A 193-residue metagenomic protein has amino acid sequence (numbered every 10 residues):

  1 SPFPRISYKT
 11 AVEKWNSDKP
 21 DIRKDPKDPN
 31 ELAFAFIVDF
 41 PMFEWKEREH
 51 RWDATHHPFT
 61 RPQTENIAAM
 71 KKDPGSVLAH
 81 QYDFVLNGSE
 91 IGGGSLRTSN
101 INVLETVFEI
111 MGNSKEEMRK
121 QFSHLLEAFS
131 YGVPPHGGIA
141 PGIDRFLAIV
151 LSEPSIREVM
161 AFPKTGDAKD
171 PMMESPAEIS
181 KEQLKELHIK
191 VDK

Functional and structural regions predicted by a protein language model:
S1-K193: Structured aminoacyl-transfer and RNA-binding surfaces used for tRNA recognition/handling in the translation apparatus
